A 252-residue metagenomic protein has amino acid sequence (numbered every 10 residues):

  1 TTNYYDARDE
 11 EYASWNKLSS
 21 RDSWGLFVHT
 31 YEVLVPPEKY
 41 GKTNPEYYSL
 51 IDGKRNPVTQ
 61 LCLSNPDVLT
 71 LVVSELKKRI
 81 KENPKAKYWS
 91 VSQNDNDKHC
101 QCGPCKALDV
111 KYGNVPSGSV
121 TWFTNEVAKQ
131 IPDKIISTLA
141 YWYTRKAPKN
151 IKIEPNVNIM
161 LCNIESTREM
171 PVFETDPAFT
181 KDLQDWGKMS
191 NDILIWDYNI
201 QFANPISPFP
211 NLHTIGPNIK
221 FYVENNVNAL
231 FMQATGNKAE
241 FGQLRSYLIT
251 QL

Functional and structural regions predicted by a protein language model:
T1-R8, K81, L108-L252: Substrate-binding groove of N-acetylhexosamine-processing glycoside hydrolases
T1-W122, A128-P132, M160-L161, Q184-P210: Feature activates predominantly on carbohydrate-active enzymes
